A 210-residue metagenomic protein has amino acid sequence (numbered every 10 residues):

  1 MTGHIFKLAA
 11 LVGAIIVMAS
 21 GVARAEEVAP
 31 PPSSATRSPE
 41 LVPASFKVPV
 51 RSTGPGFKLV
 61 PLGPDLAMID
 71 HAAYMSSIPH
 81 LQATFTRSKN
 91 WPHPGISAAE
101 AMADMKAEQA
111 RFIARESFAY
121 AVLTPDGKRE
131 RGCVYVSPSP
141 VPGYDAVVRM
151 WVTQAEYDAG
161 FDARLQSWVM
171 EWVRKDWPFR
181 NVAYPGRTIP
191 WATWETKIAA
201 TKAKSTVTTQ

Functional and structural regions predicted by a protein language model:
M1-A10: Bacterial N-terminal signal peptides that target proteins for export
L8, E27-V28: Intrinsic disorder/low-complexity segments enriched in polar/small residues
A9-A19: Bacterial N-terminal signal peptides
A23-A25: Boundary at the C-terminal end of the N-terminal hydrophobic targeting segment
V28-E156, W168, W172, D176-Q210: GNAT-family acyltransferases
G160-W168: Conserved acetyl-CoA pyrophosphate-binding loop and the N-cap/start of the following alpha-helix in GNAT-like
